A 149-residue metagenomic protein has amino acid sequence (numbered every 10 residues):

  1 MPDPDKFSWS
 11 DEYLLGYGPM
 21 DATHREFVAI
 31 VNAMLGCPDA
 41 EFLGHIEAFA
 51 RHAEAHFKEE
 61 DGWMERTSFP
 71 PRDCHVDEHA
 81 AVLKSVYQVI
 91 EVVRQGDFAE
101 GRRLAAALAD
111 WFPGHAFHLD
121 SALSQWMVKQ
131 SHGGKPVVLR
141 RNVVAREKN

Functional and structural regions predicted by a protein language model:
M1-N149: Small-residue-biased structural context
